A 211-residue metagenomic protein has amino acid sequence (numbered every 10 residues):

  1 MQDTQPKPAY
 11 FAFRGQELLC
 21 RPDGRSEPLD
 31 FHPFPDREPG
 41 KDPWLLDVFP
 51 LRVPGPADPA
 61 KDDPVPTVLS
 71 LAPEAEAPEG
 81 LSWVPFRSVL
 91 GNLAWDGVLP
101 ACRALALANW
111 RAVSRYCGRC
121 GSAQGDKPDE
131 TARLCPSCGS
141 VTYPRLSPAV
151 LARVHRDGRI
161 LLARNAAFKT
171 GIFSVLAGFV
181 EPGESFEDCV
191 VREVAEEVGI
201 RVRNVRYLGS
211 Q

Functional and structural regions predicted by a protein language model:
M1-A94: N-terminal alpha-helical interaction blocks
C20, A112, D126, V175-A177 (+2 more regions): Generic structural "secondary-structure junction" signal
K41-G55, P64-L69, P148, R159 (+3 more regions): Active-site segment of metal-dependent pyrophosphate-handling enzymes, primarily the Nudix hydrolase catalytic core
P100-L151: Acidic, metal-coordinating catalytic segment for phosphate/diphosphate chemistry, firing primarily on the Nudix
A123-D126, D157, E197-R201: Secondary-structure boundary elements
A132-V175, F179, R201, R206-S210: N-terminal strand-loop-strand
L176, V190, V194: Hydrophobic alpha-helical positions that pack around
S185-F186: N-terminal phosphate-binding loop and adjacent alpha-helix
